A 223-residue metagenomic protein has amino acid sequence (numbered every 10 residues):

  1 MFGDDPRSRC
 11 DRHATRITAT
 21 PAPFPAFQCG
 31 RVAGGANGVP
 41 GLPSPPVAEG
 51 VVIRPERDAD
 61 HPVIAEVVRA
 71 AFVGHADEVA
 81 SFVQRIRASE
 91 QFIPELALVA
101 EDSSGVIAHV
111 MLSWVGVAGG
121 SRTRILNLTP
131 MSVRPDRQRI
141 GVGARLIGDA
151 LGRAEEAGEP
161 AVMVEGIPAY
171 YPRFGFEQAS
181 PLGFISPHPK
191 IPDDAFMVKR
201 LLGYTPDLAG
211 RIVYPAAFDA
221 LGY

Functional and structural regions predicted by a protein language model:
D4-D5, D11, I17: Intrinsic-disorder-associated, low-complexity terminal segments enriched in Asp/Asn/His/Tyr and depleted of Lys/Arg
V51-I64: A short beta-loop-alpha structural element at the N-terminal edge of CoA-dependent acyl/N-acetyltransferase catalytic
H61, A71-G116: Active-site rim helix/loop that mediates acceptor-substrate recognition in acyltransferases
G119-S121, R134-R145, E156-A157, R173-F174: Conserved glycine-rich acetyl-CoA-binding loop
L128, V133, R139-G152, V164: Conserved acetyl-CoA-binding loop-helix of GNAT-fold acetyltransferases
E156-P160, G166-P192: Conserved active-site alpha-helix within GNAT-family acetyltransferase domains
S186-Y223: C-terminal "cap" of GNAT-fold acetyltransferases
